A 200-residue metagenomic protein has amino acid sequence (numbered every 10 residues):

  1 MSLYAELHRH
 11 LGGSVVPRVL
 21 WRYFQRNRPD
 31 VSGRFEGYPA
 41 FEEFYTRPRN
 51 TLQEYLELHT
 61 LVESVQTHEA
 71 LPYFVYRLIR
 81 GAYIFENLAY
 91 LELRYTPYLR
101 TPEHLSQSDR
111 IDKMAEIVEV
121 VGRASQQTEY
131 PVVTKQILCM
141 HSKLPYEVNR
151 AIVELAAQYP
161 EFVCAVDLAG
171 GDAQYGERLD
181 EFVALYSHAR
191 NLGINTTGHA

Functional and structural regions predicted by a protein language model:
M1-T196: Metal-cofactor-binding active-site regions of metalloenzymes
G198-A200: Active-site proximal loops enriched in glycine and acidic residues that flank catalytic Cys/His/Asp and coordinate
